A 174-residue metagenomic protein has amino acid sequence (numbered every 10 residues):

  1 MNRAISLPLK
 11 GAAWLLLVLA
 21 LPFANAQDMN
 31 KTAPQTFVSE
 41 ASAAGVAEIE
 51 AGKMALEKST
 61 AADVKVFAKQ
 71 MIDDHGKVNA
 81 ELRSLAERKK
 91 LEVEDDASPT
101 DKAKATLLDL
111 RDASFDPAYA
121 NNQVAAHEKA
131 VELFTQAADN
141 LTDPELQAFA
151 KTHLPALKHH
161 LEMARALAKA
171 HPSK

Functional and structural regions predicted by a protein language model:
N2-V18, P22-K174: His/Met- and acidic-residue-enriched segments that coordinate or traffic transition-metal cofactors and support
